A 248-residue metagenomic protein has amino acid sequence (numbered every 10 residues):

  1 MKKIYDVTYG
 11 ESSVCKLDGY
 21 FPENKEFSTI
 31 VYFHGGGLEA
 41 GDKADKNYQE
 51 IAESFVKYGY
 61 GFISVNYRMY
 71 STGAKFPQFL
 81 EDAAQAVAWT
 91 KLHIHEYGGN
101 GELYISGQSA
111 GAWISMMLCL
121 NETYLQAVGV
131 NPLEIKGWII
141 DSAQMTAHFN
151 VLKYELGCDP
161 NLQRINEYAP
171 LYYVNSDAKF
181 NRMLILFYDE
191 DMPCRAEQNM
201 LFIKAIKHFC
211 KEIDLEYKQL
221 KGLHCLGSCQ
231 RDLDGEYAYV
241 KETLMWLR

Functional and structural regions predicted by a protein language model:
M1-K25: N-terminal cap/lid segment of alpha/beta-hydrolase-fold proteins
F27-G36: Short beta-strand element of the alpha/beta-hydrolase
G37-K43, F62, W89: Serine-hydrolase catalytic-loop signature spanning alpha/beta hydrolases and amidase-signature enzymes
A44-I63: Short amphipathic alpha-helix adjacent to the substrate-entry channel of hydrolases
A88-K153, N166: Primarily recognizes the serine-hydrolase "nucleophile elbow" in alpha/beta-hydrolase and SGNH/GDSL folds
V130-G137, S142-V151, L162-M200: The feature captures the conserved acid-bearing segment of alpha/beta-hydrolase catalytic domains
M200, F209-R248: C-terminal catalytic histidine-bearing segment of alpha/beta-hydrolase fold enzymes
